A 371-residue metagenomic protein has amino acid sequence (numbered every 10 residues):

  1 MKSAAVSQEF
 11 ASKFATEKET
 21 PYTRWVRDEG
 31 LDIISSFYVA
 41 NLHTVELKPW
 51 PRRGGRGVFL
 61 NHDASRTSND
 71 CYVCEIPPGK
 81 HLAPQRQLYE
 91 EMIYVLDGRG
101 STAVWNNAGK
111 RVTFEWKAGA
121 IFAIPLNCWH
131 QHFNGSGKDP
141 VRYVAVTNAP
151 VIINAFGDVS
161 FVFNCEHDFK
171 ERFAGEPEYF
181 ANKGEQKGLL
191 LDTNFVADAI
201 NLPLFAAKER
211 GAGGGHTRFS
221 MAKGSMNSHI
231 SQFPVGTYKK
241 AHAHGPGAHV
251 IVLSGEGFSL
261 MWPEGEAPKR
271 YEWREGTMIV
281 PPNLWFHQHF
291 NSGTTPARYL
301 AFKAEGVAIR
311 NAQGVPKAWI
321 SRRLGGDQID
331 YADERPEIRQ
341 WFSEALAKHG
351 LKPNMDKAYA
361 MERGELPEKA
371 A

Functional and structural regions predicted by a protein language model:
M1-T67, D158-H229, Y331-A371: A short, N-terminal "cap"/entry segment at the start of jelly-roll beta-barrel domains of the cupin/DSBH fold
K2-T20, W25-D28, A248-I251, W262-A370: C-terminal functional regions that serve as terminal interaction/effector modules
R52-F59, D70-Q87, H229-H244, L284-W285: Conserved short histidine dyad/triad with adjacent acidic residue
P77-G79, F114-S136, V146-N148, Y271-G293 (+1 more regions): Conserved metal-binding segment of the jelly-roll/cupin
H81, Q85-A118, C128, A243 (+2 more regions): A short beta-strand-loop-beta hairpin characteristic of the jelly-roll/cupin
R86-L88, G135-G137, H242-G245, S292-T294: Short glycine/proline-enriched turns and hinge-like loops at secondary-structure junctions
M92-Y94, A123, K138-D158, V250-I251 (+2 more regions): A short hydrophobic beta-strand segment most commonly corresponding to one strand of the jelly-roll/cupin
H216-T217, N227-I230, G236-Y238, A248-V250 (+1 more regions): Eukaryotic modular interaction domains in large regulatory/scaffold proteins
